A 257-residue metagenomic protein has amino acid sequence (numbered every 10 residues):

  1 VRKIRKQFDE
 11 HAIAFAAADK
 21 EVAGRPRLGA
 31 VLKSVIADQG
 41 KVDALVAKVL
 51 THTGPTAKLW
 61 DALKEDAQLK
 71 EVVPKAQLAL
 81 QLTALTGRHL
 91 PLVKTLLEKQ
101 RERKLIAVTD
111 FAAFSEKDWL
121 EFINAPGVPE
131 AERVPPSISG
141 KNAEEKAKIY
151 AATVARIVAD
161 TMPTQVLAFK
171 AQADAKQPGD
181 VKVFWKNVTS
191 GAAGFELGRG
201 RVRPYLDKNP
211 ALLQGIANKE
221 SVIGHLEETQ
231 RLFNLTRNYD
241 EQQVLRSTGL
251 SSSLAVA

Functional and structural regions predicted by a protein language model:
V1-A257: Extended compositionally biased segments used for macromolecular assembly or nucleic-acid engagement
